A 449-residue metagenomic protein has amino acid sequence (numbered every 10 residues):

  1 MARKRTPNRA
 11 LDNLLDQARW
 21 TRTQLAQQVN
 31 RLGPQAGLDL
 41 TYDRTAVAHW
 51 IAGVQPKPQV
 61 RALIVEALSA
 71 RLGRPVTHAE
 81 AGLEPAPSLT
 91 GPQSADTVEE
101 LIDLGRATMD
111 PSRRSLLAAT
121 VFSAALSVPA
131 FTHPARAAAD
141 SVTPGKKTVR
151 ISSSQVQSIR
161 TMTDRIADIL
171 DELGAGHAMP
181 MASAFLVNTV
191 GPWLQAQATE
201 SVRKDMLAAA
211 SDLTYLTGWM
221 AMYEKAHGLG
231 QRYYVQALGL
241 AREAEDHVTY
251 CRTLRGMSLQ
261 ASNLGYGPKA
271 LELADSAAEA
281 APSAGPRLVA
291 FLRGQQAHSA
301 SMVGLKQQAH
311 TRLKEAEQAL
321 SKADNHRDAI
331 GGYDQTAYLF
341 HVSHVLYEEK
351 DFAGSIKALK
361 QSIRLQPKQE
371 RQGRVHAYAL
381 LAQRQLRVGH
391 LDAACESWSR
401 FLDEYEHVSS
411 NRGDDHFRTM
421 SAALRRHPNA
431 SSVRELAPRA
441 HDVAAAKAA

Functional and structural regions predicted by a protein language model:
M1-Q28, L40-A137, D415, A437-D442: Short amphipathic recognition helices of helix-turn-helix/homeodomain-type DNA-binding modules
L15, G33, W50-I51, L170 (+1 more regions): Short amphipathic alpha-helical interaction patches enriched in hydrophobic/aromatic residues with interspersed Lys/Arg
T21-Q24, L38-D39, S158-T161, S211: Helix-boundary capping/turn motifs
R22, L32-L40, A323-A329: Short, flexible, glycine-rich and Lys/Arg-enriched loop motifs at helix boundaries that contact anionic partners
Q24-G33, V190: Short, well-ordered amphipathic alpha-helices
N30-P34, S69, Q195, S321: A general structural signal for alpha-helical elements within enzymatic catalytic domains
A139-S141: Interfacial/capping segments of alpha-helical transmembrane domains
T143-A449: Conserved binding/catalytic microenvironments
